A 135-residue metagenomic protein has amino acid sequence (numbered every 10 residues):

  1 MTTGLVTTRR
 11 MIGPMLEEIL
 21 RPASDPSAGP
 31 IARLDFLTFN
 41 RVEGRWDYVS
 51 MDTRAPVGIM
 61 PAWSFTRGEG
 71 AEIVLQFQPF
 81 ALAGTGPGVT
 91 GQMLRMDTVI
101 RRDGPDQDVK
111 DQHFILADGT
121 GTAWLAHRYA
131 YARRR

Functional and structural regions predicted by a protein language model:
M1-R135: Hydrophobic small-molecule pocket/channel-lining residues, especially in calycin-type beta-barrels
